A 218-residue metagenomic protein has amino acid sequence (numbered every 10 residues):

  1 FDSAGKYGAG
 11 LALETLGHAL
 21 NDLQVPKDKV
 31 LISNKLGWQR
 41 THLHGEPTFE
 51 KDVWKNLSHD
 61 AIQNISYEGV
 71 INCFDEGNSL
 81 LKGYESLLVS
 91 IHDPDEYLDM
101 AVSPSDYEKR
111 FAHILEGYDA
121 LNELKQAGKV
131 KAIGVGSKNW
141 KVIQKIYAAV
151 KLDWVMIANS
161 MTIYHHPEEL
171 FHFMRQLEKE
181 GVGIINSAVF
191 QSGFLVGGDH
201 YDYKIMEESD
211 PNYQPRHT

Functional and structural regions predicted by a protein language model:
D2-L43, P47-F49: N-terminal binding-site loop/beta-alpha segment at the start of enzyme catalytic domains that lines or forms
K6-A9, D75, S79, S86-L87 (+1 more regions): Beta/alpha (TIM)-barrel catalytic core signal, keyed to glycine-rich beta->alpha loops juxtaposed to Asp/Glu that bind
A12, V70, I114: Conserved donor sugar-nucleotide recognition element shared by glycan-biosynthetic enzymes
T15-A19, L31, G69, C73-E76 (+1 more regions): Generic beta-strand or strand-like secondary-structure segments
D28, Y84-S86: Short coil/turn connectors at secondary-structure junctions
L43-V53, G198-Y203: Short, flexible, mixed-charge acidic loops at enzyme active sites
W54-I71, S105-E108: Active-site mouth loops of central-metabolism enzymes
